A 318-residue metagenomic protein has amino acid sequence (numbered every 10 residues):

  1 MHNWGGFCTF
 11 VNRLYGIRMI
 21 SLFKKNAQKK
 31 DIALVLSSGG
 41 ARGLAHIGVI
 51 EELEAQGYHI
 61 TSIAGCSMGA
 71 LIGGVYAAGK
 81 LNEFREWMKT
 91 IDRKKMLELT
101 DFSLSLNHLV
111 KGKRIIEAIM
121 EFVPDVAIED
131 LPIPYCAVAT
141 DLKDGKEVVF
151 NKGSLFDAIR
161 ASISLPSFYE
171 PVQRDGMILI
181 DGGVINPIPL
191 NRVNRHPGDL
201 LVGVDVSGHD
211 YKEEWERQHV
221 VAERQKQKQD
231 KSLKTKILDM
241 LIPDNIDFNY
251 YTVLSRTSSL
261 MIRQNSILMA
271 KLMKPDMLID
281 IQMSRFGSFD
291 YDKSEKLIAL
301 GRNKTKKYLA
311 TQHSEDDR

Functional and structural regions predicted by a protein language model:
M19-I63: Helix-rich "cap/lid" substructures immediately adjacent to catalytic or cofactor-binding pockets
I32, L81-A118, T140-K152, I188-R318: Non-catalytic peripheral regions of patatin-like phospholipases
G39, V49, G69, A137 (+7 more regions): Conserved small-residue
I60-A77: Catalytic nucleophile loop
M96, V123-P134: A short alpha-helix-loop-beta-strand transition element characteristic of N-terminal alpha/beta dinucleotide-binding
G153-S154, R160-G198: ATP/pyrophosphate-binding catalytic subdomain of soluble kinases
